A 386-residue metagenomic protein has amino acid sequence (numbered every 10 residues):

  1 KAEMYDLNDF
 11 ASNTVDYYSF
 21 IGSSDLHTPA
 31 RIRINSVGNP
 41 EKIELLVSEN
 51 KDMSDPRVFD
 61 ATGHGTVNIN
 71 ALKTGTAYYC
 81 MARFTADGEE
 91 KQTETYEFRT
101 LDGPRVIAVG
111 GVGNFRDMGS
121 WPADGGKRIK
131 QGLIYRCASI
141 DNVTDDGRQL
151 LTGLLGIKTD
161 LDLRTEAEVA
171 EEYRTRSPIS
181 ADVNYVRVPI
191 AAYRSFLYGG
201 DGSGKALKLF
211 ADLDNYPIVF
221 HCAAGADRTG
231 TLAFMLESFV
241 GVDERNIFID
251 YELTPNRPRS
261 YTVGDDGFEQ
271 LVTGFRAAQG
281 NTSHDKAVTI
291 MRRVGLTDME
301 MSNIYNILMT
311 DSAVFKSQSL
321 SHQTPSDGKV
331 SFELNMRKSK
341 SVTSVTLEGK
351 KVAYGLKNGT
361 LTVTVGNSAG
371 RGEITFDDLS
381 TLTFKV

Functional and structural regions predicted by a protein language model:
K1-I218, T231-H322: Cys-dependent protein tyrosine phosphatase-like superfamily
K42-S48, K338-K351: Change to "...patches in solvent-exposed regions of secreted, membrane-anchored, or virion-exposed structural
G65-A71, E333, T360-G366: Exposed aromatic-hydrophobic patches
T74-G75, S326, S368: Surface-exposed loops/turns
Y78, S317-T343: Solvent-exposed, low-complexity, repeat-rich "mucin-like" stalks and linkers
A224, R228-T229: Ser/Thr-glycine-rich phosphate-binding loops at phosphate-binding pockets of nucleotides, nucleotide cofactors
K350-A369, E373-L379: Long, low-complexity serine/threonine/glycine- and acidic-rich segments characteristic of extracellular
